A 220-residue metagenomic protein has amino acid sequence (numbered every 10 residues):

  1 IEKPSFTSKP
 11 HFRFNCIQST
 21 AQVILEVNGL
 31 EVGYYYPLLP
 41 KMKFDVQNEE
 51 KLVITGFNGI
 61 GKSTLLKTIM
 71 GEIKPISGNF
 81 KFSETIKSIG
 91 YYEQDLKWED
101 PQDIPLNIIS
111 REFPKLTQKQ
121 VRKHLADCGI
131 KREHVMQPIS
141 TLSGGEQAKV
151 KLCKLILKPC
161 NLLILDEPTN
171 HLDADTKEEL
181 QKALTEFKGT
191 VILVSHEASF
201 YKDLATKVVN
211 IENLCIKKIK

Functional and structural regions predicted by a protein language model:
E2-I24: ABC-family P-loop ATPase nucleotide-binding domain
I17-K220: ABC ATP-binding cassette signature C-motif
